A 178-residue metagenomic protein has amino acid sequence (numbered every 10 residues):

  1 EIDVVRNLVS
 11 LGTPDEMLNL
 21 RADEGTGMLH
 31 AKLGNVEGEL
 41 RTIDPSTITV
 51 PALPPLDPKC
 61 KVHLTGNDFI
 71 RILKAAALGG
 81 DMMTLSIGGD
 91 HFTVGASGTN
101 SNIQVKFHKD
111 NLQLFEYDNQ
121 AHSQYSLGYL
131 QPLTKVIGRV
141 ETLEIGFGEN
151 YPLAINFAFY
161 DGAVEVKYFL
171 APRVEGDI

Functional and structural regions predicted by a protein language model:
E1-G38, K61-F107, Q113-I178: DNA polymerase processivity clamps
K32-P55: Conserved loop-to-helix interface motifs that mediate assembly, gating, or partner/ligand docking in ancient ring
P58: Glycine-rich, flexible loop/turn motifs
